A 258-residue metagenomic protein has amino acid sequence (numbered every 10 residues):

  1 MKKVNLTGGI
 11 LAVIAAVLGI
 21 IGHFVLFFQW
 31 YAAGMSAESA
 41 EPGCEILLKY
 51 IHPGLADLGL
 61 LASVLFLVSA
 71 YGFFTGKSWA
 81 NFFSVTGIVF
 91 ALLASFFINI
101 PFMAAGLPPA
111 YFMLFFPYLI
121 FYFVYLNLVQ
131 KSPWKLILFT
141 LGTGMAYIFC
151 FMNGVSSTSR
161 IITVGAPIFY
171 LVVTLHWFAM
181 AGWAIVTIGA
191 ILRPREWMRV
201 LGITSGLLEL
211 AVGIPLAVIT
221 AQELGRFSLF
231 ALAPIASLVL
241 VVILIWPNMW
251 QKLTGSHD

Functional and structural regions predicted by a protein language model:
M1-D258: Topology signature of small-to-medium multi-pass alpha-helical membrane proteins
